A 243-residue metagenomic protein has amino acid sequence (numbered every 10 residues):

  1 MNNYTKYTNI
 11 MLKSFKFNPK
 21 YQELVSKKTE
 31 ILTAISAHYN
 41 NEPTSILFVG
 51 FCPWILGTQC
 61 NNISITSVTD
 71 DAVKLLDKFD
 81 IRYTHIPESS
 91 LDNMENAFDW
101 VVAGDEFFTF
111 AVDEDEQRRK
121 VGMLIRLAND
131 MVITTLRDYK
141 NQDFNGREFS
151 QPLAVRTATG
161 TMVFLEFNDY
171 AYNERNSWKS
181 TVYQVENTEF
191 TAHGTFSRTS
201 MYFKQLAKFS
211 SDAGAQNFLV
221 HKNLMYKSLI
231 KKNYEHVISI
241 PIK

Functional and structural regions predicted by a protein language model:
M1-N41: Conserved class I S-adenosyl-L-methionine
P43, A97-D99, N129: Local beta-strand N-terminus motif with an aromatic residue
T44-D92: Class I SAM-dependent methyltransferase SAM/SAH-binding core
S90-N96, A111: Short conserved loop adjoining the S-adenosyl-L-methionine
V102-G104: A conserved beta-strand element that flanks and buttresses the S-adenosyl-L-methionine
T109-N129: A short, conserved alpha-helix within the catalytic core of class I
T135-Q205: SAM-dependent methyltransferase
F196-K243: C-terminal lobe and adjacent flexible extensions of AdoMet/dcAdoMet transferase-like proteins
